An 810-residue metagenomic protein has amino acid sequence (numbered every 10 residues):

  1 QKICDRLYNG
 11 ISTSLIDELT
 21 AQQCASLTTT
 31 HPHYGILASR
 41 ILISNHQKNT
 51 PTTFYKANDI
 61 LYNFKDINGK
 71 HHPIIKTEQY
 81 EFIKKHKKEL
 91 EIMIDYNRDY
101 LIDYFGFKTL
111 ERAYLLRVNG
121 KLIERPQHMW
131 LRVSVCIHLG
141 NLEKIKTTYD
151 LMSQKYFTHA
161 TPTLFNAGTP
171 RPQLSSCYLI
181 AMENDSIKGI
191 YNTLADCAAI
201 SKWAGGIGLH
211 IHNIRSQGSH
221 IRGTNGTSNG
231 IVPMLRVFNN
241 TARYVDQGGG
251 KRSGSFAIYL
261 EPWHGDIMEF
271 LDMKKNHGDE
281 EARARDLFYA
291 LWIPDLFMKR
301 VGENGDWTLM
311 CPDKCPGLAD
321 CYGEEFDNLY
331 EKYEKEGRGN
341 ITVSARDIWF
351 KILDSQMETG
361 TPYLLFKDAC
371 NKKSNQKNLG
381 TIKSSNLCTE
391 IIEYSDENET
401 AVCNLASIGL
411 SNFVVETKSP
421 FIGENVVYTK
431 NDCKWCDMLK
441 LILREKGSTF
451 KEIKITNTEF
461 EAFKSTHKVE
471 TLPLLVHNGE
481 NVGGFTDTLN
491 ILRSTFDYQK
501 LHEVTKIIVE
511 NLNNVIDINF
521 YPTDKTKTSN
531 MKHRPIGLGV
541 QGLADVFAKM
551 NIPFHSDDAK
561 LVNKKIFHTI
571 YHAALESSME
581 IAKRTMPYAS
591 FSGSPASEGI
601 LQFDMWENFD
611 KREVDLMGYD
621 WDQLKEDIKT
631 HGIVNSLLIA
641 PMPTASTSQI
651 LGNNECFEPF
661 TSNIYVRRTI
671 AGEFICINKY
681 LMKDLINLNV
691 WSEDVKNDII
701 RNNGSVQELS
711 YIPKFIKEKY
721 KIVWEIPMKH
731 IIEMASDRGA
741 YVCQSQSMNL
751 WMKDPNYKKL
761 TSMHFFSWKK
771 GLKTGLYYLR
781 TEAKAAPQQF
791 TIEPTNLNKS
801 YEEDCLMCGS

Functional and structural regions predicted by a protein language model:
Q1-I123: Often metal-dependent polyanion-binding catalytic scaffolds in large enzymes
I11, I16, S26, L101-L116 (+6 more regions): Core structural elements
E18-L19, Q23, T29, P51-T53 (+1 more regions): Long, structured ligand/cofactor-binding scaffold of large enzymes
N45-N97, S175-T417, F496-Y498, Y521 (+5 more regions): Active-site cavity-forming subdomains of large catalytic enzyme subunits
F82-T109, T389-S395, L512-D517, E613-G618 (+3 more regions): Catalytic alpha/beta core of large soluble enzyme barrels
T169, T505-K527, M531, P535 (+4 more regions): Internal maturation/activation junctions in enzymes
G360, F421-I453: Local sequence-structure signature of Cys/Sec-based thiol-disulfide redox active-site neighborhoods
H477-T495: Non-catalytic, surface beta->alpha helical segment in thiol-disulfide oxidoreductase systems
